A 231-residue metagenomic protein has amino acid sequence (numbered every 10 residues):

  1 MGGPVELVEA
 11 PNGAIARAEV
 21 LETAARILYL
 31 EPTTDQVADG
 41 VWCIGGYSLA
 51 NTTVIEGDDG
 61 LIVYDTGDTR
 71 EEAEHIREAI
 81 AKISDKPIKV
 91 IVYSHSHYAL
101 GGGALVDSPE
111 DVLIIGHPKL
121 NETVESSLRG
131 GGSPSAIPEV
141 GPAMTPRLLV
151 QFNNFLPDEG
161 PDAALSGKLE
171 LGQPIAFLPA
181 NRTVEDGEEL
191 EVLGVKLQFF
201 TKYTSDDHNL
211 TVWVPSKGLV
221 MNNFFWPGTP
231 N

Functional and structural regions predicted by a protein language model:
M1-E31: N-terminal pre-domain segments of enzymes
Y29-L30, T34-V37, D59-G60, R70-G116 (+1 more regions): Active-site metal-binding motif and surrounding structural segment of the metallo-beta-lactamase
L30-K82, L210-V214, G218-F225: Conserved beta-strand hairpin/beta-sheet module of binuclear metal-dependent hydrolase folds, prominently
C43, I62-D65, K89-V92, Q198-F199: Short catalytic-loop micro-motif centered on adjacent basic/acidic residues
E71, S96-G102, N121-T123, D206-D207 (+1 more regions): Active-site environment of divalent metal-dependent phosphoester hydrolases
I91-L148: Hydrophobic or amphipathic alpha-helical targeting/insertion segments
E125-K202: Metallo-beta-lactamase
L178-N181, V195-N231: Catalytic pocket of metal/acid-base enzymes, prominently hydrolases
